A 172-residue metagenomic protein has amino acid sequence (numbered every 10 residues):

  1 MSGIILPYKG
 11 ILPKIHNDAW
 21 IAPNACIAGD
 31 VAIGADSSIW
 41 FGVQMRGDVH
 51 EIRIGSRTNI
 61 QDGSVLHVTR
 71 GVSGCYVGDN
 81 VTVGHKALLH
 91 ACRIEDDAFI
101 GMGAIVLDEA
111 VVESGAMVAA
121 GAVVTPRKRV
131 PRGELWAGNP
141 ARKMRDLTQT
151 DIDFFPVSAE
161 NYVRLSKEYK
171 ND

Functional and structural regions predicted by a protein language model:
M1-D18, K128-E134, N139-D172: Terminal amphipathic alpha-helical/low-complexity segments used for targeting or macromolecular assembly
Y8-P131, L135-W136, A141-K143: Structural signal for interior beta-strand "rungs" in well-ordered beta-sheet cores of soluble enzyme domains
